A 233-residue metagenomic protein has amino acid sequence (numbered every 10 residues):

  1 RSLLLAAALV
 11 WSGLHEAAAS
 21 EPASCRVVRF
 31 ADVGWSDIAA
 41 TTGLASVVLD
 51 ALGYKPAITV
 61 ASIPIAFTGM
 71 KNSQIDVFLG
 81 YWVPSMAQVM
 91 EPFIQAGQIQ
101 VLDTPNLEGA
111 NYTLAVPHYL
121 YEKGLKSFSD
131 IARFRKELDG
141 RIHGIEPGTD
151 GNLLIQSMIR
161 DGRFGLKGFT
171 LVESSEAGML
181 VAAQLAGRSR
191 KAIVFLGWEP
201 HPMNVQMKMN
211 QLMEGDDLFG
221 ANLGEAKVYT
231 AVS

Functional and structural regions predicted by a protein language model:
S2-G13: Bacterial N-terminal signal peptides
A17-S20: Boundary at the C-terminal end of the N-terminal hydrophobic targeting segment
P22-D37, Y54-T59, D139-H143: Short, well-ordered beta-strand elements
T42, T59-G97, G178-A182, H201-K208: Pocket-flanking alpha-helical
A45-G53, R135-T170: Ligand-binding cleft/hinge of the Venus flytrap
I75-G80, D150-D217: Ligand-binding pocket segment of bilobal, Venus flytrap-like solute-binding proteins
Q98-G148: A conserved helix-loop-strand patch within extracytoplasmic ligand-binding domains of the periplasmic binding
I99-Q100, T104-T113, A177, M203-S233: Periplasmic-binding protein-like
